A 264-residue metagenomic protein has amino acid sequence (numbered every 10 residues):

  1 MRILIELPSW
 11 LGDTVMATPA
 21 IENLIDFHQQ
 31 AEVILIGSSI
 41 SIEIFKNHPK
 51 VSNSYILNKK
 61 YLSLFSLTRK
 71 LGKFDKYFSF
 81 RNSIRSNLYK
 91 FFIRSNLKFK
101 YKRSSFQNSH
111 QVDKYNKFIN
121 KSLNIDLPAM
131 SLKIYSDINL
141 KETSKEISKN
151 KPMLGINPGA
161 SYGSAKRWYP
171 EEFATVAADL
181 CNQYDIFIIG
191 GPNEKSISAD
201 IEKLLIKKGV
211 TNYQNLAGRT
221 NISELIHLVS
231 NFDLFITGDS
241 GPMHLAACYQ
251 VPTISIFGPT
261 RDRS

Functional and structural regions predicted by a protein language model:
M1-S264: Catalytic machinery of carbohydrate-active enzymes, primarily nucleotide-sugar-dependent glycosyltransferases
